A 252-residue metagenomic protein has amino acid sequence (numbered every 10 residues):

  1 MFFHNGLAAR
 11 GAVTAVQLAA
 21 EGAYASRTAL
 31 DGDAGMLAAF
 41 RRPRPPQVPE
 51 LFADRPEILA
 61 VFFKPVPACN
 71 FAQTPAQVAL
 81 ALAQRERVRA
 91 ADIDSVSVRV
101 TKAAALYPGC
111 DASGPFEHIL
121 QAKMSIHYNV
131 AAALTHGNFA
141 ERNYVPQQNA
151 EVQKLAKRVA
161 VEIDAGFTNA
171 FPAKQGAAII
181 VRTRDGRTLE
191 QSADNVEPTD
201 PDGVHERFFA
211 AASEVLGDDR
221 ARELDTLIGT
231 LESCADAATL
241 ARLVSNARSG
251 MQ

Functional and structural regions predicted by a protein language model:
M1-V13, Q17-Q252: Terminal-appendage/accessory-domain detector
